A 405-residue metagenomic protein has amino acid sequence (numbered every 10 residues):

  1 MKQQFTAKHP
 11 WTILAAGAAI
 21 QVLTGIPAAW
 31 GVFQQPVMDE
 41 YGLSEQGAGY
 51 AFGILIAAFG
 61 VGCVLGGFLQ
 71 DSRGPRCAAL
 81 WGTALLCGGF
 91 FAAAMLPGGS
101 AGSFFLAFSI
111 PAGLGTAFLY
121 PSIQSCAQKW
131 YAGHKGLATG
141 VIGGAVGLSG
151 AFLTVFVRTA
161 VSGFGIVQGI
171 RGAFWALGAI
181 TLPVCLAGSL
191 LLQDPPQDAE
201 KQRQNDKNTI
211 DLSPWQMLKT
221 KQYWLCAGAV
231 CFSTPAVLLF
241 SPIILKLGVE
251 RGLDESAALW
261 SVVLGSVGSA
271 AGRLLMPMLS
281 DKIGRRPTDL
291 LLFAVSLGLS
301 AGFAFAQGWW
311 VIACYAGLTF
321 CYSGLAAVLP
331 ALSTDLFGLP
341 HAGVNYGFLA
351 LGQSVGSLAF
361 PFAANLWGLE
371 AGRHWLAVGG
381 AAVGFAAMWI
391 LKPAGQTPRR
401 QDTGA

Functional and structural regions predicted by a protein language model:
W30-V37, W215, K221-P277: Extracytoplasmic gate region of multi-pass secondary transporters
G62-P75, R273-G284, G368: Helix-to-loop junctions at the C-terminal end of transmembrane segments in multipass secondary transporters
L85-G98, V295-Q307: C-terminal ends and interior cores of transmembrane alpha-helices in multi-pass membrane transporters/permeases
A101-F118, C231, W310-G324: Hydrophobic core of transmembrane alpha-helices in multi-pass small-molecule transporters, especially MFS/SLC-type
A117-Y131, A138, G324-F337: Intracellular juxtamembrane helix-capping segments at the cytosolic ends of symmetry-related transmembrane helices
V141, G150, L336-L369: A late C-terminal transmembrane helix in Major Facilitator Superfamily
R171-L190, R373-W389: Symmetry-related core transmembrane helices of the 12-TM Major Facilitator Superfamily/SLC fold
A236-L239, A257-L259, V263-L332: C-terminal transmembrane helical hairpin of 12-TM major facilitator-type secondary transporters
